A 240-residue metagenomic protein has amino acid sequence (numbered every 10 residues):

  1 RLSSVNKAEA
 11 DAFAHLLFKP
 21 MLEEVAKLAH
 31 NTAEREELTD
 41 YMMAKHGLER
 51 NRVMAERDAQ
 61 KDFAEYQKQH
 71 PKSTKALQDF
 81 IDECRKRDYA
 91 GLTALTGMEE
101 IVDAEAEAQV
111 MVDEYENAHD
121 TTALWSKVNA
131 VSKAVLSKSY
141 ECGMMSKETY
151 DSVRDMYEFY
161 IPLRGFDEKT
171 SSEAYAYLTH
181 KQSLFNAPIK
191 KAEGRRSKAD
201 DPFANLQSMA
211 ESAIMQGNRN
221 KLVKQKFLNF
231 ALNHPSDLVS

Functional and structural regions predicted by a protein language model:
R1-S240: Structural preference for well-ordered, secondary-structure-rich domains
